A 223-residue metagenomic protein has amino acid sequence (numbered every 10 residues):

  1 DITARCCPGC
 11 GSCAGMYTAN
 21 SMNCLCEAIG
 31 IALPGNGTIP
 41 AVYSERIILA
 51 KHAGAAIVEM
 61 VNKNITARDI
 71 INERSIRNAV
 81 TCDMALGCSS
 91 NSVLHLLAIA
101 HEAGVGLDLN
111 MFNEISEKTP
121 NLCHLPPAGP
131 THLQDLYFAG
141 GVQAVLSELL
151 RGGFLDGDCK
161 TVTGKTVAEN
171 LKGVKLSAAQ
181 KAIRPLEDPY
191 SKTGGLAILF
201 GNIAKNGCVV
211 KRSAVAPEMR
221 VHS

Functional and structural regions predicted by a protein language model:
D1-S223: Catalytic or ion-coupling anion/metal-binding cores of large enzyme and transporter domains
